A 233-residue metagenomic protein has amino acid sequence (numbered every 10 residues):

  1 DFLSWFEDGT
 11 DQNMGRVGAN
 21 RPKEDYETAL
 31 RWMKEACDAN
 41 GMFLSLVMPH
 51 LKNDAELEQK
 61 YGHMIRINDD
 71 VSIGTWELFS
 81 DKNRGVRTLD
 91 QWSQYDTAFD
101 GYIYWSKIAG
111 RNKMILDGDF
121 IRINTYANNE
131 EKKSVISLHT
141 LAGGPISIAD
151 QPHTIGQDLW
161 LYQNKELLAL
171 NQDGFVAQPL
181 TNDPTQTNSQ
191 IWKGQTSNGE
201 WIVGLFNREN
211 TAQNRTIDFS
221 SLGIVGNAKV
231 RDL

Functional and structural regions predicted by a protein language model:
F2-D25: The substrate-binding groove and active-site-proximal loops of carbohydrate-active enzymes, especially glycoside
E24-W32: Well-ordered, non-membrane alpha-helical segments in soluble/globular domains
R31-L233: Active-site-proximal substrate-binding groove within the catalytic cores of carbohydrate-active enzymes
